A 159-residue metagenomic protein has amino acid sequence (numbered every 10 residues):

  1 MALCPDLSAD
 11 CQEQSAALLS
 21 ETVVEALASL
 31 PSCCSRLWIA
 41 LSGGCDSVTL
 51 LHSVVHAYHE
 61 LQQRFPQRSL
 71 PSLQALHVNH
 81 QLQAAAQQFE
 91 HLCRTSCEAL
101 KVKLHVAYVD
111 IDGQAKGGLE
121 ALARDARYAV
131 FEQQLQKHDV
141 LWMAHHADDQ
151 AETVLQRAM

Functional and structural regions predicted by a protein language model:
A2-M159: Core alpha/beta nucleotide-donor-binding catalytic domains of modification enzymes
